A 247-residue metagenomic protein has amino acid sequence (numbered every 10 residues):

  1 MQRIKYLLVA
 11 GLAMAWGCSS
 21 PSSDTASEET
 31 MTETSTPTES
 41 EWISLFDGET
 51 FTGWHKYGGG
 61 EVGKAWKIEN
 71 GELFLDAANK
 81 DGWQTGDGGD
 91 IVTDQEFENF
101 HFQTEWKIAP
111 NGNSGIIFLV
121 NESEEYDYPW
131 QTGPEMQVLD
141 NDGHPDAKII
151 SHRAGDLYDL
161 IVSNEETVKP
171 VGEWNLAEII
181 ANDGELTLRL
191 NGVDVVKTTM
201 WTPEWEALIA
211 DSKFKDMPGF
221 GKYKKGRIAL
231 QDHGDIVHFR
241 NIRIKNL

Functional and structural regions predicted by a protein language model:
Q2-V9: Sec-dependent signal peptide recognition, specifically the positively charged N-region followed immediately by
V9-A15: Bacterial N-terminal signal peptides
C18-L247: Carbohydrate-interacting regions of secretory-pathway proteins
